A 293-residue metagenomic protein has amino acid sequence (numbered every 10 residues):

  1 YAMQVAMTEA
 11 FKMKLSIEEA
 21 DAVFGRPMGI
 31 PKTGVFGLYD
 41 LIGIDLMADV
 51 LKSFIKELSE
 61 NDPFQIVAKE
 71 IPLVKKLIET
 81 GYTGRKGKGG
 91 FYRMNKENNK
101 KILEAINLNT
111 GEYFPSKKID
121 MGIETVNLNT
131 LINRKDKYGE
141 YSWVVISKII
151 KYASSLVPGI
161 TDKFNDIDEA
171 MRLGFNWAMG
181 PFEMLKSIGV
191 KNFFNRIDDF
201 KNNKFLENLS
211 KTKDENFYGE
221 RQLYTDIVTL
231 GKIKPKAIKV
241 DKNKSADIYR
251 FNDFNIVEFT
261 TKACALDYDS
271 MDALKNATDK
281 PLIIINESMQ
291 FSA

Functional and structural regions predicted by a protein language model:
Y1-S292: N-terminal glycine-rich phosphate-binding loop for ADP-containing cofactors
